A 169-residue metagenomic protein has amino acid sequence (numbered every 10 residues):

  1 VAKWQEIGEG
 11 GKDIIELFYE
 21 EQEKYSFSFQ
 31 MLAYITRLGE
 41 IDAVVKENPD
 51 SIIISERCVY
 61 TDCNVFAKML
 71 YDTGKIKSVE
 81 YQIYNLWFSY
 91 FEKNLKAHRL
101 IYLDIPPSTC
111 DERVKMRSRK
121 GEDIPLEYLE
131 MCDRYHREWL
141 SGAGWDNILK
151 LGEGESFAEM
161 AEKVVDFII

Functional and structural regions predicted by a protein language model:
V1, E6, I54, L100-Y102 (+1 more regions): Conserved beta-strand scaffold positions in the cores of enzyme catalytic domains, especially in NTP/NDP-utilizing
V1-T36: Conserved substrate/cofactor phosphate-moiety recognition/catalytic segment in nucleotide-dependent phosphotransferases
W4-E6, V59-T61, I105-C110, E155-F157: Conserved nucleotide-binding/hydrolysis micro-motifs of P-loop NTPases
G8-I15, N64, F157-K163: Short, solvent-exposed polar/charged micro-motifs at secondary-structure junctions
K24-L95: Glycine-rich phosphate-binding loop used to anchor ATP phosphates in small-molecule kinases, encompassing both
D50-S51, A97, W145-I148: A generic structural signal for alpha->beta connector loops
C63-R134: A glycine- and Lys/Arg-enriched "phosphate-lid" helix/loop adjacent to the NTP-binding pocket of small-molecule kinases
S108-I169: NTP-dependent small-molecule kinase module
